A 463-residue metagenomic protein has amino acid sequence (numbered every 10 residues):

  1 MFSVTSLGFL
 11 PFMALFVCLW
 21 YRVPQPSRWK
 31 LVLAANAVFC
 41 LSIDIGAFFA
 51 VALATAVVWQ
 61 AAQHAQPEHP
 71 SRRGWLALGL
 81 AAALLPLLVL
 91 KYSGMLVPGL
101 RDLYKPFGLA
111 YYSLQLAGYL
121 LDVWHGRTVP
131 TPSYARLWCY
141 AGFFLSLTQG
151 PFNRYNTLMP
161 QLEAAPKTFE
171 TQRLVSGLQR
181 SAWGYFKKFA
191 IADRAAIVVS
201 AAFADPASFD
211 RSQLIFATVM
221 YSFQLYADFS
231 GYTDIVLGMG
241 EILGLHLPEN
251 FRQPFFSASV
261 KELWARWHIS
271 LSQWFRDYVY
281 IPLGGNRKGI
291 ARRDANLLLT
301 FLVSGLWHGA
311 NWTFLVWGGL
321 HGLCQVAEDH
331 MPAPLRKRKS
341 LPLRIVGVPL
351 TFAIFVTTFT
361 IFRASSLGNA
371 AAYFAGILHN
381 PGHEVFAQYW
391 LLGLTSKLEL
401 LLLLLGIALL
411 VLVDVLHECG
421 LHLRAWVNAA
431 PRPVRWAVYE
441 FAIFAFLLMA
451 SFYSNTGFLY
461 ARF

Functional and structural regions predicted by a protein language model:
M1-R462: Membrane-embedded transmembrane alpha-helical bundles that form the catalytic cores of multi-pass lipid-modifying
